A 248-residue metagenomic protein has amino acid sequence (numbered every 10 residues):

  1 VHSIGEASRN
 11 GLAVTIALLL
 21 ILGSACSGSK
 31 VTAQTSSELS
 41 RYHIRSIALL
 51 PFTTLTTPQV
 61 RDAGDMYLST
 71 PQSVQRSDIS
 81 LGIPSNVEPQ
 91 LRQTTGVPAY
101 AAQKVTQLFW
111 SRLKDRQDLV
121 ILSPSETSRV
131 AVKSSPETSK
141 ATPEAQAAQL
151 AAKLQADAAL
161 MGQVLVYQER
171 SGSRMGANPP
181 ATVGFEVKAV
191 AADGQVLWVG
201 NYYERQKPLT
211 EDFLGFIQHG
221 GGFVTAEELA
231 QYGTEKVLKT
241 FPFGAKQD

Functional and structural regions predicted by a protein language model:
V1-T15: Bacterial N-terminal signal peptides that target proteins for export
N10, L18, L39-R41, L113 (+1 more regions): A generic structural signal for short, solvent-exposed coil/turn residues that cap or connect secondary-structure
A13-S24: Bacterial N-terminal signal peptides
C26-A63, L150-L154, V166, A177-G184 (+1 more regions): C-terminal/domain-edge helix-coil "capping" segments
P58-Q163, Q195-V199, E227-A245: N-terminal segment of the mature soluble domain
R129-A131, Q168, Q206: Generic structural signal for helix capping and beta-alpha/helix-loop junctions
S171-M175: Short beta-alpha junctions and helix-cap segments that line functional grooves
